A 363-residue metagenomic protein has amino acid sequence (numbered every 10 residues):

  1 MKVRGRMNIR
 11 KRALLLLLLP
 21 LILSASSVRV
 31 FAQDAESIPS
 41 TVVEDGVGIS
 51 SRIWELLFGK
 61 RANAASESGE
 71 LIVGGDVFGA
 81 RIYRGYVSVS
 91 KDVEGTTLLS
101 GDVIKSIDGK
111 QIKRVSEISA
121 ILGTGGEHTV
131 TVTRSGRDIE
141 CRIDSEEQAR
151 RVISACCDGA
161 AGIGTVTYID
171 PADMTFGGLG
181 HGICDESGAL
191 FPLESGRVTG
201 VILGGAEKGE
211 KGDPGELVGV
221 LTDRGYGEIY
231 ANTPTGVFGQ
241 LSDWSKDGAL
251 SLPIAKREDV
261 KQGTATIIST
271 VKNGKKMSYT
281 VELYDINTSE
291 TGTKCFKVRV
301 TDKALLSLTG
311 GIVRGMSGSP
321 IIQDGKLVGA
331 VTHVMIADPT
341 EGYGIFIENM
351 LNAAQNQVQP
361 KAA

Functional and structural regions predicted by a protein language model:
K2-V3, R10-L71, A231-T280: Interdomain regulatory linker/hinge segments that flank or connect interaction modules in polarity/junction/synaptic
L56-N63, E67-S68, S119-C156, A362: PDZ-domain C-terminal substructure recognizer with occasional recognition of PDZ-binding tails
L71-S100: PDZ/PDZ-like groove recognition
V93-V103, A120-G123, G311-G315: A short glycine-leucine-enriched loop at secondary-structure breakpoints that most characteristically corresponds
T96-I118, I321-Q323, V328-G329: Conserved PDZ fold ligand-binding element
S106-R137, D338-T340, I345-E348: PDZ domains, with a preference for the canonical peptide-binding region formed by the helix
E147-G310, R314, Q323-D324, T332 (+1 more regions): Serine endopeptidase catalytic core focused on the charge-relay Asp
G329-A337: Short beta->alpha transition motifs characteristic of CBS
